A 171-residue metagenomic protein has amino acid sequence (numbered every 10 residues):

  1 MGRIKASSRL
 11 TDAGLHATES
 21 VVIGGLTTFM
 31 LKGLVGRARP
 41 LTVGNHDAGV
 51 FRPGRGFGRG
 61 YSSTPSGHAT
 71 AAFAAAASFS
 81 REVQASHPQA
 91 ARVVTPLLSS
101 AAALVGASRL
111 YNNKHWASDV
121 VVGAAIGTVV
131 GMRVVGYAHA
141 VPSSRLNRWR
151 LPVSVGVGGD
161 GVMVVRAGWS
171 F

Functional and structural regions predicted by a protein language model:
I4-H16, S20-F171: Replace "edges of transmembrane helices
